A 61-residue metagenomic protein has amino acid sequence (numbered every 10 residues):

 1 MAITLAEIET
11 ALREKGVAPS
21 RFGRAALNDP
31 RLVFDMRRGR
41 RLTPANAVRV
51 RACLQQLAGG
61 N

Functional and structural regions predicted by a protein language model:
M1-E14, L32: A short, Lys/Arg-rich alpha-helix, primarily the initiator
A6, F34, V48-A52: N-terminal, well-ordered alpha-helical segments
F22-G23: Short alpha-helical "recognition helix" segments of helix-turn-helix
L27-L42: Recognition helix of helix-turn-helix/homeodomain-like DNA-binding domains that insert into the DNA major groove
P44-N61: DNA major-groove recognition helix of helix-turn-helix/homeodomain DNA-binding modules
